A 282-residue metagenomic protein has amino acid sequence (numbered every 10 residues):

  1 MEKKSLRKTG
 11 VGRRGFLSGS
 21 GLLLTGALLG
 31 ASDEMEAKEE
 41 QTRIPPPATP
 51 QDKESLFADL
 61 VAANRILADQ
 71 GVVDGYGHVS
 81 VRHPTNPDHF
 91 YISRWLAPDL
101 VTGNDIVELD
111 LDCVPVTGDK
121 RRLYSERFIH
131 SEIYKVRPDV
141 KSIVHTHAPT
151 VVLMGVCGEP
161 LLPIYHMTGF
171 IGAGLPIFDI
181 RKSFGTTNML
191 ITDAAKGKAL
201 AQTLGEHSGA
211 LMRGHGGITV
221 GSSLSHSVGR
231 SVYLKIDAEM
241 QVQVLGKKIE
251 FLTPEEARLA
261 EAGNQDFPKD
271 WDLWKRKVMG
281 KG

Functional and structural regions predicted by a protein language model:
M1-V11, E36: N-terminal secretory signal peptides
V11-L17: N-terminal export leaders
S18-G26, K38-G282: Glycine-rich flexible loops
G30-A31, A37: Boundary at the C-terminal end of the N-terminal hydrophobic targeting segment
